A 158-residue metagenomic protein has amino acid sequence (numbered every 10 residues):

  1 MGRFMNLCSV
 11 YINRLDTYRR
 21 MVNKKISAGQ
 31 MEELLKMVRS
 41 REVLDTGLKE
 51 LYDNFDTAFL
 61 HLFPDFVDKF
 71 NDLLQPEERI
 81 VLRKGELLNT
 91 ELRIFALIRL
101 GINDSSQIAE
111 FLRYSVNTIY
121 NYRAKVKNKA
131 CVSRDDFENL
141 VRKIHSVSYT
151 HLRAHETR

Functional and structural regions predicted by a protein language model:
M1-E86, T90: Membrane-proximal linker segments that couple transmembrane helices to downstream signaling/catalytic modules
K49, D53-Y149: Cytosolic nucleotide-binding catalytic cores of signal-transduction proteins
T150-T157: Conserved small/polar residues in nucleotide/adenosyl-binding loops
